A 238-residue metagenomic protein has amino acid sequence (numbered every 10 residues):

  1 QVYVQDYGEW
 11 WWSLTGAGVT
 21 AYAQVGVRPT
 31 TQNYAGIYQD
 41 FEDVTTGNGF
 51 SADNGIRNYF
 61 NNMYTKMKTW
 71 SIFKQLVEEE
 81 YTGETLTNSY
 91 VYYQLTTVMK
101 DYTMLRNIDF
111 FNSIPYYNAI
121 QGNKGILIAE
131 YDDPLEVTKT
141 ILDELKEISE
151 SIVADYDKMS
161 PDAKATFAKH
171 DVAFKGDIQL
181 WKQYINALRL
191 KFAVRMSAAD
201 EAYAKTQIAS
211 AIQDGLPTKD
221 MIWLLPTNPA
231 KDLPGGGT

Functional and structural regions predicted by a protein language model:
Q1-Q32, D40, I72: Acidic, glycine-rich segments characteristic of secretory precursors and extracytoplasmic regions
T30-T238: Structured, solvent-exposed acidic/aromatic patches
